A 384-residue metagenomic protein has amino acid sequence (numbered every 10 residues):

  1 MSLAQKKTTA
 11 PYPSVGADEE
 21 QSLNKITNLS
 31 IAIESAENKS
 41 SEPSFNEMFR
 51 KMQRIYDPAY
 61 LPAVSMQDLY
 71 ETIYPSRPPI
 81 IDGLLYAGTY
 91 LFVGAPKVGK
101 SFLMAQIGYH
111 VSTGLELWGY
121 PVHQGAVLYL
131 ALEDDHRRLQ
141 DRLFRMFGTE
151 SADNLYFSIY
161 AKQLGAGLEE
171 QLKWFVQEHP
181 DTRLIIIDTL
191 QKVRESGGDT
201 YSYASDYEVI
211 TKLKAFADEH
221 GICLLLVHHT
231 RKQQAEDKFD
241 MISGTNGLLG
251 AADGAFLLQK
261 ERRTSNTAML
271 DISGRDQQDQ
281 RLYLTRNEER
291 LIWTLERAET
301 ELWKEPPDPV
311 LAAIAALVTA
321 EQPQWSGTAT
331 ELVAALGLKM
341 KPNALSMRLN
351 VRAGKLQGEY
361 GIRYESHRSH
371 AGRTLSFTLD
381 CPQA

Functional and structural regions predicted by a protein language model:
M1-P58: Short, small/acidic-rich helices and loops at N termini and domain boundaries of DNA replication/processing enzymes
R50-E150, Q177-E178: The Walker A/P-loop phosphate-binding site
P58, L69, P75-S76, V122-E208 (+4 more regions): Conserved inter-motif catalytic segment of the P-loop NTP-binding fold
L85, G108, Y129, D188 (+5 more regions): Conserved RecA-like P-loop NTPase ATPase core
L91-V93, K97, S101-F102, L130 (+2 more regions): Phosphate-binding/switch region of NTP-binding enzymes
D135, L139, L164, L168 (+10 more regions): Helical mechanochemical/support elements of P-loop NTPase systems and associated helical scaffolds
F147-S151, H220-I222, L356: Short helix-capping segments at alpha-helix termini
Y283-A384: DNA transaction DNA-binding modules
